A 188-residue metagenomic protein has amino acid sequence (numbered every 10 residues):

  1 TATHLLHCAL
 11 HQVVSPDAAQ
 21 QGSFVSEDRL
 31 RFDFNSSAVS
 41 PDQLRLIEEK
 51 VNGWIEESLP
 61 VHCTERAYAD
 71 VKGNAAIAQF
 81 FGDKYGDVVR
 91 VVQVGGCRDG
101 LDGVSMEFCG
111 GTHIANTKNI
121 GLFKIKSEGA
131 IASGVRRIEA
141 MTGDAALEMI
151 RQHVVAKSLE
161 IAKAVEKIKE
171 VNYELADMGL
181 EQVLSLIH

Functional and structural regions predicted by a protein language model:
T1, A38-R45, E148-V155: Ordered, soluble secondary-structure elements with a strong preference for glycine-centered loop motifs and nearby
T1-F34, V135: Active/ligand-binding-proximal structured segments within catalytic/core domains that scaffold catalytic residues
H4-H7, H113, H188: Histidine-centered divalent metal-coordination motifs
L5-V13, L46-E57, M141, A145 (+2 more regions): Generic, well-ordered alpha-helical scaffold segments in large soluble proteins
D17-A19, E27, T117-L122, K126-I187: Terminal appendage regions of diverse proteins
F32, V92, I138-A140: Generic recognition of long tandem-repeat/solenoid scaffolds
F34-I131: Non-catalytic interaction/regulatory segments
